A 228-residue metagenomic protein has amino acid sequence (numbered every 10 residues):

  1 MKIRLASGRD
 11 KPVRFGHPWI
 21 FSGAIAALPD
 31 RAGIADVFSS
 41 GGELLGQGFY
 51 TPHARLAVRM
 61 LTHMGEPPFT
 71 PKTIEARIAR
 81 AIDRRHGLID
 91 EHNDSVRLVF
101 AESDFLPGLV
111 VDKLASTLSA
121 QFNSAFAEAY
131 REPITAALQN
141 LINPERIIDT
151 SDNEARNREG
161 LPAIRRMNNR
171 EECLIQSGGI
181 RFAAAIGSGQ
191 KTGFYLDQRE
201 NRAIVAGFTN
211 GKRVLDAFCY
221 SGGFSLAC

Functional and structural regions predicted by a protein language model:
M1-K113, R170: Non-catalytic accessory regions of SAM-dependent methyltransferases
I20, V37, G46, L118-Q121 (+2 more regions): Short hydrophobic-aromatic micro-motifs
T70-R77, F126, Y130-I134: Short amphipathic alpha-helical segments
V99-D112, E128-Y195, A203: Non-catalytic substrate-recognition/targeting regions of SAM-dependent transferases
A115-E128: A short interface-forming secondary-structure element
S116, F182, N201, F218: Conserved hydrophobic/aromatic pocket- or pore-lining residues that grip, position, or stack substrates in active sites
R202-C228: Conserved SAM/SAH cofactor-binding pocket of Class I
